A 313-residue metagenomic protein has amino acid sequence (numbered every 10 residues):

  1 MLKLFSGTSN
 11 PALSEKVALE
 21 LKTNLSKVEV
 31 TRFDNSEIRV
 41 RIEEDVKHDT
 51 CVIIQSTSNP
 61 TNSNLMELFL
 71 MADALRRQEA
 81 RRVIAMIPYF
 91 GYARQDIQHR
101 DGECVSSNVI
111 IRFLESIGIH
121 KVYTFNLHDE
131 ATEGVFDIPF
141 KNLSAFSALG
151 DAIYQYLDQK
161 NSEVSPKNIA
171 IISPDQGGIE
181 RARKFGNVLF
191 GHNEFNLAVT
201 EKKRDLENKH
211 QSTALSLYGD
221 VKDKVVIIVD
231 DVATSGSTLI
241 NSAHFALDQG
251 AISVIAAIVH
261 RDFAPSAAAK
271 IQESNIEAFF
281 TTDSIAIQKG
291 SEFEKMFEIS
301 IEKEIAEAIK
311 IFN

Functional and structural regions predicted by a protein language model:
M1-N313: PRPP-associated nucleotide enzymes
